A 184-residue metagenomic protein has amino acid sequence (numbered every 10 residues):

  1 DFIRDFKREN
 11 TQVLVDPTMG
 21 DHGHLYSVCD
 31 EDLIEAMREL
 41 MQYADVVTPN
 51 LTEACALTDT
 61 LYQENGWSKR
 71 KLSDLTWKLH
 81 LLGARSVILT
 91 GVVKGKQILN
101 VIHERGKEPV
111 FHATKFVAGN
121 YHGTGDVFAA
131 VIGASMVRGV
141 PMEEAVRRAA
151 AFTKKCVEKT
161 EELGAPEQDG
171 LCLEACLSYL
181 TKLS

Functional and structural regions predicted by a protein language model:
D1-E39: Glycine/small-residue-rich loop that forms an oxyanion/phosphate-binding "nest" at active or ligand-binding sites
M19-D21, E53, G91-G95, K115-A118 (+1 more regions): Glycine-rich beta-alpha junction loops
S27-V110: Conserved phosphate/ATP/ADP-binding segment of small-molecule kinases
A56, G119-M142: Short, small-residue alpha-helix embedded
E108-H122: Short pre-catalytic strand/loop immediately N-terminal to key active-site residues, enriched for Gly-Thr
E108-V110, S135-A149: Phosphate-handling active-site elements
E143-S184: Charged C-terminal helix
